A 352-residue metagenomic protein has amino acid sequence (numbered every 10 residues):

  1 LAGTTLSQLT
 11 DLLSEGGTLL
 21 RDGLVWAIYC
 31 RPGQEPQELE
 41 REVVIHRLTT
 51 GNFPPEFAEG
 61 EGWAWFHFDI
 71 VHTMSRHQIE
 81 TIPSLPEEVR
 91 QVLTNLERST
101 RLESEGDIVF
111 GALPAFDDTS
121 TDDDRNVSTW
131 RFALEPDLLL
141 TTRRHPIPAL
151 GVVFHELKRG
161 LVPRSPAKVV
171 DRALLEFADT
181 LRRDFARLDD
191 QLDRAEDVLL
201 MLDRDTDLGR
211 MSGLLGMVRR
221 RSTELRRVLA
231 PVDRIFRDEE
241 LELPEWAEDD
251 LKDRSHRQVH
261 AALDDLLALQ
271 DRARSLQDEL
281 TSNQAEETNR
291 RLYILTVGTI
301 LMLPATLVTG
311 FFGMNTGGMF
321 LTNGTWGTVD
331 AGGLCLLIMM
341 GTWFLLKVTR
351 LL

Functional and structural regions predicted by a protein language model:
L1-E245, R254, Q258-A261, A268 (+1 more regions): Peripheral, non-transmembrane regulatory/ligand-interaction domains of membrane transport proteins
G111, D250, R254, L307-T309 (+1 more regions): Intrinsically disordered, low-complexity proline-rich regions
V170, L208-M211, E248, Q277 (+2 more regions): Alpha-helical membrane-protein architecture signal
I235-D250, Q277-E287: Long amphipathic alpha-helical coiled-coil segments
H260-L352: Hydrophobic alpha-helical transmembrane segments and their immediately adjacent juxtamembrane loops
